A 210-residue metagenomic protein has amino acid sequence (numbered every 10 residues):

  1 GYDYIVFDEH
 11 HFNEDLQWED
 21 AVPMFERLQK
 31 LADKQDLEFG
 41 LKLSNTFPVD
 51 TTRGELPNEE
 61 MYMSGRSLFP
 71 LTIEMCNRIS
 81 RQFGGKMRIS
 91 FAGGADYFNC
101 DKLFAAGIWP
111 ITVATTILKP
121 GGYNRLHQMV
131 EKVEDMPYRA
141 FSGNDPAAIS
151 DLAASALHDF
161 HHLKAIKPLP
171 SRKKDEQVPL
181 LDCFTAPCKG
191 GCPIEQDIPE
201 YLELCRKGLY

Functional and structural regions predicted by a protein language model:
G1-M87, P120-Y138: Glycine/Thr-rich beta-alpha phosphate-binding loop at enzyme active sites
Q17, G65-L68, A92-G93, A114-T115 (+1 more regions): Glycine- and other small-residue-rich loops at beta-strand/loop junctions that grip anionic moieties
F47, M87-C100: Glycine-rich beta-to-alpha transition loops that act as phosphate-gripper elements at the mouths of alpha/beta enzyme
S67-L71, A95, L180, F184: Short secondary-structure boundary/capping elements
C76, C100-D101: Generic hydrophobic/aromatic pocket-lining and core-packing "Φ" positions
K102-M129: Glycine-rich phosphate-binding active-site loops on the catalytic face of alpha/beta enzymes
N124, Q128, D135-Y210: Ferredoxin-type iron-sulfur electron-transfer modules and their immediate structural context
